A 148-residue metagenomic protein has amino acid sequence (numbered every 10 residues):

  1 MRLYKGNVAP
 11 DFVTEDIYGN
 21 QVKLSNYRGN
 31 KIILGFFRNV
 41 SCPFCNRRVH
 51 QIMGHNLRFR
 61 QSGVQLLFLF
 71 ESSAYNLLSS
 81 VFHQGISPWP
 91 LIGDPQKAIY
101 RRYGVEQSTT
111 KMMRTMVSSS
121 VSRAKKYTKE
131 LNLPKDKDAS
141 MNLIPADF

Functional and structural regions predicted by a protein language model:
M1-L24, R47: N-terminal "domain-start" segment that seeds a small globular fold
Y4-N7, R28, Q61, N142: A generic fold-level signal
A9-P10, I33, I144-A146: Short loop/turn microsegments at loop-to-beta-strand junctions
L24-I52, Q65-L66: Short active-site neighborhood of thiol/selenol oxidoreductases, capturing the structured segment around
R48-R101: Structural microenvironment flanking redox-active thiols in thiol-disulfide oxidoreductases
P90, D94-F148: Thiol/selenol-based redox catalytic cores and closely related redox-interacting motifs
